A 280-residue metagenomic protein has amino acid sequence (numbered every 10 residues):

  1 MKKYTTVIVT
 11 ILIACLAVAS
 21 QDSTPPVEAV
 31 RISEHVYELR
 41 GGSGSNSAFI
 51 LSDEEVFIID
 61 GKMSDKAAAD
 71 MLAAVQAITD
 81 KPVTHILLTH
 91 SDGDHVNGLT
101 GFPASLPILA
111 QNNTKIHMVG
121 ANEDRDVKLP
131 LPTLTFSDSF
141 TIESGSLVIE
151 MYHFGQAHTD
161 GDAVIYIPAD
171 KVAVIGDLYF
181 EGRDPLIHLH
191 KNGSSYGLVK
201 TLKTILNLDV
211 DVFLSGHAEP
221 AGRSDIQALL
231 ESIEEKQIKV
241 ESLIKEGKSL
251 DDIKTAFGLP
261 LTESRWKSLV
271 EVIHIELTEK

Functional and structural regions predicted by a protein language model:
M1-Y4: Positively charged n-region of N-terminal signal peptides that target proteins for export
L12, L16-D22, N207-D209, P220-K280: Accessory terminal helices/loops
V30-A73, I165-I167, V172-G176: Conserved beta-strand hairpin/beta-sheet module of binuclear metal-dependent hydrolase folds, prominently
V30-I32, I50, F140-G145, S215: Short acidic-hydrophobic surface loop/beta-edge motif
R31, A73-T141, I238: Active-site HxH/HxHxD metal-binding segment of metal-dependent hydrolases
H35, I50, D60, V75 (+10 more regions): Divalent metal-coordination and catalytic microenvironments
S43-N46, V56, M63-K66, S91-H95 (+7 more regions): Solvent-exposed loop/turn segments at secondary-structure junctions within structured extracellular/periplasmic domains
E55-V56, M63-D65, T141, V148 (+2 more regions): Metallo-beta-lactamase
